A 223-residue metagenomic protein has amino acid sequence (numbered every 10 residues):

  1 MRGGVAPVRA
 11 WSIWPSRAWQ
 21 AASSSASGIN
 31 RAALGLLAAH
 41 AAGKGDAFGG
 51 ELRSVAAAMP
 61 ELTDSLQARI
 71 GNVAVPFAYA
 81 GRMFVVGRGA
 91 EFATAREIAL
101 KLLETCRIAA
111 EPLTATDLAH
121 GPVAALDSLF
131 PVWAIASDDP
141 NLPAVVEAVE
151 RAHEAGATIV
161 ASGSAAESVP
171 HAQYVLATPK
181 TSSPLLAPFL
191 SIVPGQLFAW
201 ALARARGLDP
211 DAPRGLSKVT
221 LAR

Functional and structural regions predicted by a protein language model:
M1-R223: A SIS-like phosphosugar-recognition module
